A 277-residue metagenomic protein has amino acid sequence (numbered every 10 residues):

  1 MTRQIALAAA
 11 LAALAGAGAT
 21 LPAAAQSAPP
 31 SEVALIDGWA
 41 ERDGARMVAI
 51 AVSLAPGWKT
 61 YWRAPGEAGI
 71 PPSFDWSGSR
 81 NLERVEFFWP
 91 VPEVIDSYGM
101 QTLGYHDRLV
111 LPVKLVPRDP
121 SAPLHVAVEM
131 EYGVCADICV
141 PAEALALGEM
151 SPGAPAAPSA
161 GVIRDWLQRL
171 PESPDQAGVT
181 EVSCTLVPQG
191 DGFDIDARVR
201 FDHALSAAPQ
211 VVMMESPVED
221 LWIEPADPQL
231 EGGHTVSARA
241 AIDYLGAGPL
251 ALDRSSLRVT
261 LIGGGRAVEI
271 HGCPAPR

Functional and structural regions predicted by a protein language model:
M1-Q4: Positively charged n-region of N-terminal signal peptides that target proteins for export
A6-G18: Bacterial N-terminal signal peptides
A23-R277: Extracellular/lumen-exposed scaffold segments
